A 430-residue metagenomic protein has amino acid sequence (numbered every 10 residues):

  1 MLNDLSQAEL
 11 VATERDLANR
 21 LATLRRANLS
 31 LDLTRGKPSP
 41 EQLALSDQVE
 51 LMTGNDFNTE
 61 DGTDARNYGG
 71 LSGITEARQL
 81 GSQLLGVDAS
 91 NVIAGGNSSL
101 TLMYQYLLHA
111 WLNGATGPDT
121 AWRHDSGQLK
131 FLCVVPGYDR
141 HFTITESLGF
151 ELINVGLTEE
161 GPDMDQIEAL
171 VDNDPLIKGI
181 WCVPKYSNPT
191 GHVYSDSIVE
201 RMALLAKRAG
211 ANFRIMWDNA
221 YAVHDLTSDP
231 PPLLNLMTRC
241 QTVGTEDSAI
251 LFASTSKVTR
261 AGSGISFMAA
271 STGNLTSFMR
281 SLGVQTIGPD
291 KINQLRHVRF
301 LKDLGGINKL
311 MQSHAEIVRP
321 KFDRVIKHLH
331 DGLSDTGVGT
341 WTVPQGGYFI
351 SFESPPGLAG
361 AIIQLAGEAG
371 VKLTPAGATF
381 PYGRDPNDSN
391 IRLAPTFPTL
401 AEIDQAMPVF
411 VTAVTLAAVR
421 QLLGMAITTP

Functional and structural regions predicted by a protein language model:
L2-S72, E76-Q83, E368-V371, R384: N-terminal "arm"/small-domain region of PLP-dependent enzymes with the aminotransferase-like
L31-D32, G367-R392, L422-P430: Conserved PLP cofactor-binding pocket of PLP-dependent enzymes
T63-A211, A222-G244, V409-P430: Conserved core of the PLP fold type I
G95, T238-R319, G332, V419: Conserved core segment of the aminotransferase class I/II
Q312-I326, V338-E353: Conserved glycine-rich beta-strand-loop-beta hairpin in the small C-terminal domain of fold type I
S351-P356, L373-T415: Conserved PLP-binding active-site segment of the aspartate aminotransferase-like
I362-E368, A406-V411: Short amphipathic alpha-helices in soluble, non-transmembrane regions that often serve as interface/regulatory elements
